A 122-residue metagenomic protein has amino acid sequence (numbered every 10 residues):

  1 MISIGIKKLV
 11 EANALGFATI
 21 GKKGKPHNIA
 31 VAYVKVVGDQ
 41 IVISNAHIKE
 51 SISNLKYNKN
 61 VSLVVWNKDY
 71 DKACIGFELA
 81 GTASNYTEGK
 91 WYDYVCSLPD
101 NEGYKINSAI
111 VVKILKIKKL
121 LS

Functional and structural regions predicted by a protein language model:
M1-S122: Binding-site signature for planar aromatic cofactors or substrates
